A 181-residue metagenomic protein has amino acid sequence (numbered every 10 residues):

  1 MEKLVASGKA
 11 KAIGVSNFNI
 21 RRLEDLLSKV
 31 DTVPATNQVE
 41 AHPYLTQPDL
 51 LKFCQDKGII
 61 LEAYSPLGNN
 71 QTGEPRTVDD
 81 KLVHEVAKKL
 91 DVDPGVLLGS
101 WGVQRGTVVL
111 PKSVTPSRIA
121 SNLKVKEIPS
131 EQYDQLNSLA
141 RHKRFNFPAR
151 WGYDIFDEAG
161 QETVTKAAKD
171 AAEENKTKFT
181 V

Functional and structural regions predicted by a protein language model:
M1-V181: Beta/alpha (TIM)-barrel catalytic core signal, keyed to glycine-rich beta->alpha loops juxtaposed to Asp/Glu that bind
